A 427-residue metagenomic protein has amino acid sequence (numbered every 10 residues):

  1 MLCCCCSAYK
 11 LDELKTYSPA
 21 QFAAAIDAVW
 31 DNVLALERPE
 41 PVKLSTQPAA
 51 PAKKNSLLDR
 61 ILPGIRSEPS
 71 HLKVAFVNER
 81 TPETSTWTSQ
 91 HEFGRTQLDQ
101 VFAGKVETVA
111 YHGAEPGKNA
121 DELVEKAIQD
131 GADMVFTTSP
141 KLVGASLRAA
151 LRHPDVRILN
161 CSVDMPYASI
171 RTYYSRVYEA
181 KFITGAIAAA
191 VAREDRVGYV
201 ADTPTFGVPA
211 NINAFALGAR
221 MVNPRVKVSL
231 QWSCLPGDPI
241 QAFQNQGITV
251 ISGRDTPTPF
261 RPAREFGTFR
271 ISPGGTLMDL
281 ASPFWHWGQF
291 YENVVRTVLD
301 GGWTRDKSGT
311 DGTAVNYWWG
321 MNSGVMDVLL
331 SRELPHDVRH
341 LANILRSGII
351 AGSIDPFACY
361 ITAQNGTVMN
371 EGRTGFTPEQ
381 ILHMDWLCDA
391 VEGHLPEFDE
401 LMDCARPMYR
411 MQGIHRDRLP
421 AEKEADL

Functional and structural regions predicted by a protein language model:
L2-D12: Short helix/strand-capping connector loops at secondary-structure junctions
D12-L427: A residue-level marker of the well-folded mature domains of exported/periplasmic proteins
